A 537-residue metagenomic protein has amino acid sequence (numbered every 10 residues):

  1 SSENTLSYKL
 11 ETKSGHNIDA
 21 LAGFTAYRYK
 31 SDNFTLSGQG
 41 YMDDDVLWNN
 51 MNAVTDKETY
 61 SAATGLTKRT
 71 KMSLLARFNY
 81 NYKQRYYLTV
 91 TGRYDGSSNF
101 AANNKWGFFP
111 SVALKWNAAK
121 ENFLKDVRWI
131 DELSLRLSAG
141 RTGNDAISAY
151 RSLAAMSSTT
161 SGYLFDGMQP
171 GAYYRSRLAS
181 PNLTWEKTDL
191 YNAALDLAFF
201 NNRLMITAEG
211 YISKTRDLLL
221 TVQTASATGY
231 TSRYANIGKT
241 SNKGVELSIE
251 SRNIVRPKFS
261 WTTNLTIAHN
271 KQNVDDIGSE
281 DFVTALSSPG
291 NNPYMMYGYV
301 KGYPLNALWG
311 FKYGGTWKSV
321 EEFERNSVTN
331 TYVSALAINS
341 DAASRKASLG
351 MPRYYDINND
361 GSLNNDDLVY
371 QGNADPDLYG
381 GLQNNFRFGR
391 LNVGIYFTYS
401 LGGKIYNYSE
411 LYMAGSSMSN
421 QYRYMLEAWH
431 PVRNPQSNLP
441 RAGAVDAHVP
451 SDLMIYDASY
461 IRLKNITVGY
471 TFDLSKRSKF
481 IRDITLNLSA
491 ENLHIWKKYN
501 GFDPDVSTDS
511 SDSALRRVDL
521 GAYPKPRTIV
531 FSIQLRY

Functional and structural regions predicted by a protein language model:
S1-V300, P450-Y537: Extracellular/periplasmic, surface-exposed regions of secreted and cell-surface proteins
E11-K13, R387-R390: Secondary-structure boundary elements
K71, D377-L378: Amphipathic coiled-coil/heptad-repeat helices and related helical stalk/stem segments that mediate oligomerization
S97, K346-L349, S400-E491: Extracytoplasmic gating/loop element in the C-terminal half of outer-membrane beta-barrel translocons and assembly
G238-P376, R387, S400-G403, S409: Gram-negative outer-membrane beta-barrel transporters
G394-F397: Beta-strand acidic-aromatic groove motif in beta-rich domains, primarily in extracellular
